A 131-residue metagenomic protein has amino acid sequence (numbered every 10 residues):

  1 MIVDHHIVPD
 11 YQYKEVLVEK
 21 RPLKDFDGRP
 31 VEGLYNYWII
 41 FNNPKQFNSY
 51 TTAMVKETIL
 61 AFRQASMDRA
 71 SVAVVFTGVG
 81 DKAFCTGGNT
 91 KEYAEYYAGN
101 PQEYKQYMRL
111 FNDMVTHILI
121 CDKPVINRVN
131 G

Functional and structural regions predicted by a protein language model:
M1-T77, Q102: Conserved CoA-thioester-binding segment of acyl-CoA-metabolizing enzymes
V8, G78-H117: Glycine- (often His-adjacent) and acidic-residue-rich active-site loop that binds/positions the CoA thioester
N48, G87, G131: Conserved phosphate-binding and hydrolysis motifs of nucleotide-dependent enzymes
T77-G78, V129: Short beta-strand/turn micro-motifs composed of small residues that flank or help shape donor/cofactor-binding pockets
N112-G131: Glycine-rich beta-to-alpha active-site loop
